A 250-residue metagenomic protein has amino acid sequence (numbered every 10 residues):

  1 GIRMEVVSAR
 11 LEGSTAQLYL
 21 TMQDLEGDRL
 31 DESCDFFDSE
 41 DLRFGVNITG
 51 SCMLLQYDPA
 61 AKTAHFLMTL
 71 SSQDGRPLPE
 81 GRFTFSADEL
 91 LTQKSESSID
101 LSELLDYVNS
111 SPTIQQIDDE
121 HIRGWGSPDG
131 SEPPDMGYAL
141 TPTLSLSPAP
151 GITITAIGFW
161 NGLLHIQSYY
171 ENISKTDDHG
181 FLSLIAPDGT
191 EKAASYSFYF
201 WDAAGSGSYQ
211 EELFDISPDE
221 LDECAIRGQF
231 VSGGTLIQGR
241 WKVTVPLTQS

Functional and structural regions predicted by a protein language model:
G1-S250: Alpha-helical, hydrophobic structural elements that either
